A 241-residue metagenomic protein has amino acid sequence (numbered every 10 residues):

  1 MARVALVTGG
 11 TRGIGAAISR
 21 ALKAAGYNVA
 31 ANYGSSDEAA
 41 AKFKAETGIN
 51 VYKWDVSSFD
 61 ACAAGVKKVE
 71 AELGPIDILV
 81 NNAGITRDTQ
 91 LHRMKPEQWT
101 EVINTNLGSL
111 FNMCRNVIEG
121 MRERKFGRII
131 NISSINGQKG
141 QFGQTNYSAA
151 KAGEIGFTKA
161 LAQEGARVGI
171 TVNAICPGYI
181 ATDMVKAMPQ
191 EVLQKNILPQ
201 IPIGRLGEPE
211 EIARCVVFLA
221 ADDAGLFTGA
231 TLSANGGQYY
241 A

Functional and structural regions predicted by a protein language model:
T11-R12: Conserved glycine-rich cofactor-binding loop
Q90-L91, Q98-I103, I129, V185 (+1 more regions): Substrate-binding pocket helix/loop in short-chain dehydrogenase/reductase
C114, A150, T158: Active-site helix of classical SDR
E119, Q163-E164, G225: Alpha-helical segment proximal to the catalytic Tyr-Lys
S134: Residue(s) in the substrate-gating loop at a strand-loop-helix junction that position the organic substrate next
K139-F142, V217, T228-A241: Short C-terminal tail/terminal secondary-structure segment of NAD(P)H-dependent dehydrogenase/reductase domains
I201-I212, D223: A conserved structural motif in NAD(P)-dependent oxidoreductases
